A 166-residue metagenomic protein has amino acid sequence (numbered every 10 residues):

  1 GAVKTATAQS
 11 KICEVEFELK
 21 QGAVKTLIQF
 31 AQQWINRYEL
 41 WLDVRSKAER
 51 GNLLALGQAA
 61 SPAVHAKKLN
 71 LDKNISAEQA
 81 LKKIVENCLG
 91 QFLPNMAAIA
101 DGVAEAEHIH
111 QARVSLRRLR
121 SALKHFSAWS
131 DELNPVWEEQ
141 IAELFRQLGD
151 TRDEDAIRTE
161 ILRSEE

Functional and structural regions predicted by a protein language model:
G1-E165: Function-determining surface determinants
